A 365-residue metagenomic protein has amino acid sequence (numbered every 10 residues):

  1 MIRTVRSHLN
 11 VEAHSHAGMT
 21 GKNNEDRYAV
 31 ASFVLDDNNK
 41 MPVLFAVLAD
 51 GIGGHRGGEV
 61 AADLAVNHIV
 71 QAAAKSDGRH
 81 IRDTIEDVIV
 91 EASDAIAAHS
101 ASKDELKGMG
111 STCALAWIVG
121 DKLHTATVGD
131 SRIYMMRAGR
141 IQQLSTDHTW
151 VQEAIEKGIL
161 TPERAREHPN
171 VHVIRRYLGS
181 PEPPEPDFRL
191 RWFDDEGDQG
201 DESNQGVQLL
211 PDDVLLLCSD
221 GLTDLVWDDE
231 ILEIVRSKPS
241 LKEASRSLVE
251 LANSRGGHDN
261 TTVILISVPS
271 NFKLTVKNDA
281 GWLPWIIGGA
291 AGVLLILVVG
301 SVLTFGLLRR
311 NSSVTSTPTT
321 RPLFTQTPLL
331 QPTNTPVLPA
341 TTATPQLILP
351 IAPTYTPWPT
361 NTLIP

Functional and structural regions predicted by a protein language model:
M1-I364: PP2C/PPM-type serine/threonine phosphatase catalytic domain
